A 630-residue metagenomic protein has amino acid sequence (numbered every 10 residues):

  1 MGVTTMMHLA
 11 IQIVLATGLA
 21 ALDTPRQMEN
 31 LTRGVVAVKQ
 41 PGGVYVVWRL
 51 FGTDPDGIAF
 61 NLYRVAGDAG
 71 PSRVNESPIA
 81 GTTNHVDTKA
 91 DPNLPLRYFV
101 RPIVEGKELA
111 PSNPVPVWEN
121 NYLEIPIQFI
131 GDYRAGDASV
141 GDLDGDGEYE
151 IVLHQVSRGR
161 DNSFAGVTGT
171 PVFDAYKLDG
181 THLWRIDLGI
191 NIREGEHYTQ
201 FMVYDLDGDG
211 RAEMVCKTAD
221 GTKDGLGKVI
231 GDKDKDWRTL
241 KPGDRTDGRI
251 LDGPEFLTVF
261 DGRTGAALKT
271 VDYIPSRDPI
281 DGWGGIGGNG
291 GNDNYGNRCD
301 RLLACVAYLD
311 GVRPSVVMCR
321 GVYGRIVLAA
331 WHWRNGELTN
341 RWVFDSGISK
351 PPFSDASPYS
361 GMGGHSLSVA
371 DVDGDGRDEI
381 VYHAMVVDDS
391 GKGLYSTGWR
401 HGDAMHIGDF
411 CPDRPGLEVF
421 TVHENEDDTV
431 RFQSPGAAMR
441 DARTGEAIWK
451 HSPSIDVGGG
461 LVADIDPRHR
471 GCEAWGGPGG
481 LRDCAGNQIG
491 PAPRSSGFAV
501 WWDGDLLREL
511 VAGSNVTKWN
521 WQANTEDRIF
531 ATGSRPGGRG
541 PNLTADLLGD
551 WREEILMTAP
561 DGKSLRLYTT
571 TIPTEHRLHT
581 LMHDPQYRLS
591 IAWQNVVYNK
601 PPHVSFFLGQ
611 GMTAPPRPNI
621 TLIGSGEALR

Functional and structural regions predicted by a protein language model:
T4-G18: Bacterial N-terminal signal peptides
L22-Q27, P41: Surface-exposed loop/turn and intrinsically disordered segments
P25-G34, L50-P55, V65-A69, R73 (+1 more regions): Beta-propeller-forming repeat regions
R33, G42-V46: Structural beta-strand segments of beta-rich domains
Q40-P41, R535: Extracellular beta-rich ligand/substrate-recognition surface
F60-L62: Short beta-strand elements bearing conserved aromatic residues within extracellular beta-rich modules
